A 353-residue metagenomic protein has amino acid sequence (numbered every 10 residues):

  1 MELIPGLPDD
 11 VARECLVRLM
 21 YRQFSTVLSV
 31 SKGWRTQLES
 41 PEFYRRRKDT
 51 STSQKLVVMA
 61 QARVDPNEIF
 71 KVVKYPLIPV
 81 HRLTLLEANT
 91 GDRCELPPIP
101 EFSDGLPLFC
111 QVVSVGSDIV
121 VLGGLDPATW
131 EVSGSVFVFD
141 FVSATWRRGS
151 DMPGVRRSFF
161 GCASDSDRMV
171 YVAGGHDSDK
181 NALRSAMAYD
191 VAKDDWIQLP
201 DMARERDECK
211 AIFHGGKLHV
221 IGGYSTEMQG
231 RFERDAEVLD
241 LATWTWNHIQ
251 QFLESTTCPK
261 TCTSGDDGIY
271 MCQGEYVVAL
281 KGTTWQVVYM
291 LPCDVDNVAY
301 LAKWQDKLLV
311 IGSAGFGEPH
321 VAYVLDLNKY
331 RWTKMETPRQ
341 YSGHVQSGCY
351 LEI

Functional and structural regions predicted by a protein language model:
M1-V30: N-terminal Skp1-binding subsegment of the F-box domain
I4-G6, R45-N67, E101-L122, V136-V138 (+9 more regions): Conserved short beta-strand element of beta-propeller blades
F24, S53-L56, V80-L83, G91-R93 (+2 more regions): A common structural microfeature
S25-F43: Short helix-loop-helix/strand-helix junction enriched in hydrophobic and basic residues
D65-P98, P127-E131, D140: Beta-propeller domains
V73-P79, A128-S133, S178-L183, E227-E233 (+1 more regions): Short, solvent-exposed loop/turn segments at conserved positions within beta-propeller repeat blades
P79-N89, G134-S143, R184-K193, E233-T243 (+2 more regions): Beta-propeller blade signature
G91-E95, S143-G149, K193-Q198, T245-H248 (+2 more regions): Predominantly a core beta-strand signature of beta-propeller blades across repeat-based propeller domains
